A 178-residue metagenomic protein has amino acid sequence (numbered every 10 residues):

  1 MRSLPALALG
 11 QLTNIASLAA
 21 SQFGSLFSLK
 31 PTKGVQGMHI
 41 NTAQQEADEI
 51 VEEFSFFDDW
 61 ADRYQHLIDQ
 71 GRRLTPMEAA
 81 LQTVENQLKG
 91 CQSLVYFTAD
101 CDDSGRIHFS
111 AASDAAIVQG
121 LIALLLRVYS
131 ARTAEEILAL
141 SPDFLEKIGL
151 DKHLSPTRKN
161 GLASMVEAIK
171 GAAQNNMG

Functional and structural regions predicted by a protein language model:
A6-A8, T13-A20, T32: Ala/Thr-enriched low-complexity intrinsically disordered regions
Q22-G37: Short, Lys/Arg-enriched N-terminal segments with co-localized hydrophobic residues within the first ~10-30 amino acids
I40-I50, F57-L94, C101-D103, L145-N176: N-terminal intrinsically disordered, cationic/polar leader segments that include organellar targeting peptides
D100-A115, L126-S130: Conserved interaction-surface patches within small, structured recognition/assembly domains
V118: Hydrophobic (often cysteine-bearing) scaffold residues that line and stabilize catalytic clefts of nucleotide/cofactor
I122: Primarily the active-site beta-strand->alpha-helix module of PP2C/PPM metal-dependent phosphatases, and frequently
A131-I148: Glycine-rich phosphate/pyrophosphate-binding loops and their adjacent beta-strand/loop elements at enzyme active sites
